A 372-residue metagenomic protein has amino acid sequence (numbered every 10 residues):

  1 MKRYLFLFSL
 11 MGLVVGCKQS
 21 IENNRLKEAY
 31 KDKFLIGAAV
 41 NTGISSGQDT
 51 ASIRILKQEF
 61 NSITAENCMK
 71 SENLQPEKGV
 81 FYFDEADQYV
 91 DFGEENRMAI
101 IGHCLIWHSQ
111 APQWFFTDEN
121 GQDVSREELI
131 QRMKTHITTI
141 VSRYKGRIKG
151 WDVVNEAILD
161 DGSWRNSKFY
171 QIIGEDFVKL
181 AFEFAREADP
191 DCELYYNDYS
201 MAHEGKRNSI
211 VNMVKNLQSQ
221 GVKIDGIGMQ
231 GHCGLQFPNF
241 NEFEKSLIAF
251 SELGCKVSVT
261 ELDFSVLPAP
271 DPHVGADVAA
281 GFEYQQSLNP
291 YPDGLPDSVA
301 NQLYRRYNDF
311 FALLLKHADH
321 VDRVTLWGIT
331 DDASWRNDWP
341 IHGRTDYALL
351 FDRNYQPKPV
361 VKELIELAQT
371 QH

Functional and structural regions predicted by a protein language model:
V15-G16: C-terminal motif of bacterial Sec signal peptides marking the signal peptidase cleavage site
S20-S62, E66: Boundary/entry segment of secreted carbohydrate-active catalytic domains
E28-K31, T50-N61, D87-A99, V141-K145 (+4 more regions): Acidic (Asp/Glu)-rich catalytic clusters
G37-T42, V153, A181-K206, S258-E261 (+1 more regions): Aromatic-lined carbohydrate-recognition surfaces of secreted/lumenal glycan-active proteins
A39-S52, S71-D84, I158-D160, S200-S209 (+3 more regions): Acidic-and-aromatic substrate-binding clefts and catalytic sites of carbohydrate-active enzymes
G43-K57, Q131-I140, K206-L217, Y307-L313: Short, acidic/polar
S62-P76, E85-M201, P268: Substrate-binding cleft and catalytic face of glycoside hydrolase catalytic domains, especially the flexible beta-alpha
R143, A157-I172, F184, A188 (+4 more regions): Aromatic-rich peripheral "rim/lid" segments of glycoside hydrolase catalytic domains that contact and position glycan
